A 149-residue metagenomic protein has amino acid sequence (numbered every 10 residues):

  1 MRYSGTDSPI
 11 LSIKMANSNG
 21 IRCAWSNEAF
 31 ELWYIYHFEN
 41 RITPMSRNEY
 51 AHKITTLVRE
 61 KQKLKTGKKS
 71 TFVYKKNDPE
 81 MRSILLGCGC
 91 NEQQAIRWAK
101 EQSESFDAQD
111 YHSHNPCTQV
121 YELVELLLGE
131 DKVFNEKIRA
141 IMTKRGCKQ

Functional and structural regions predicted by a protein language model:
R2-Q149: C-terminal accessory helical subdomains adjacent to catalytic cores in phosphodiester- and nucleotide-handling enzymes
